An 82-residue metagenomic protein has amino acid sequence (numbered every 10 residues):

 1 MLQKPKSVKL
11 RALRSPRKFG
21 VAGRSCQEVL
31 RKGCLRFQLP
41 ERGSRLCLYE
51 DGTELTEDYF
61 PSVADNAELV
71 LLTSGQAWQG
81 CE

Functional and structural regions predicted by a protein language model:
M1-V21: Eukaryote-biased recognition of intrinsically disordered, low-complexity regulatory segments
K6-S7, R31-T53: Short loop-to-beta-strand transition segments
A12-F19, R42-V63: Short acidic beta-strand-loop surface patches of small beta-rich interaction domains
G23-L30: Generic preference for well-ordered alpha-helical elements
A64-L69: Loop/turn positions that initiate beta-strands
L72-T73: Residue-level recognition of conserved beta-strand edge/terminus positions
Q76-E82: Short, Lys/Arg- and Gly-enriched loop/turn segments at beta-strand edges
